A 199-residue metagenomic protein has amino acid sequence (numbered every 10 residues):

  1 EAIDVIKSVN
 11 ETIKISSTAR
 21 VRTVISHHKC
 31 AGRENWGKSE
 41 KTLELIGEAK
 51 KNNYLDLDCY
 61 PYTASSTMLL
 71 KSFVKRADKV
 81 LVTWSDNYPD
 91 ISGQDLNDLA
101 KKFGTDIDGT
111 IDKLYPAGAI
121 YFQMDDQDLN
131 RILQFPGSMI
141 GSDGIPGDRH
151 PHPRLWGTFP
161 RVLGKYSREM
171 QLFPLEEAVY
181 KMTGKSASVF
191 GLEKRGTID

Functional and structural regions predicted by a protein language model:
E1-I15: Hydrophobic, small-residue-rich alpha-helical packing segments that form membrane-like cores
A2, K29-A31, K185-S186: Acidic, glycine-rich active-site loops and adjacent beta-strand->loop/helix elements that engage anionic groups
K14-S17, V24-Q171: Active-site neighborhoods of metal-dependent hydrolases
T23, I107, K185, E193-K194: Hydrophobic alpha-helical elements and their junctions with loops/disorder across both membrane and soluble proteins
A119-N130, M170-V179, A187-D199: Acidic, glycine-enriched loop/beta-strand segments at the rims of small-molecule binding/catalytic pockets
